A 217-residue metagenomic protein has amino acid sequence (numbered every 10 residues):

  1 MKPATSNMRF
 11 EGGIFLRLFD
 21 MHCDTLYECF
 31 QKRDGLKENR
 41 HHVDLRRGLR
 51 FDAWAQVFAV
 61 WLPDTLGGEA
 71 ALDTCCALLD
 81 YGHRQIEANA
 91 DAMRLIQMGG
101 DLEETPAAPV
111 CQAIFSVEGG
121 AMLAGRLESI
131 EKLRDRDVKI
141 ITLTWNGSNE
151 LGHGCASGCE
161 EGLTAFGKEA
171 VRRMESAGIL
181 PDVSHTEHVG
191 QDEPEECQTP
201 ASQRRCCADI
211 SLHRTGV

Functional and structural regions predicted by a protein language model:
M1-T5, E11, E196: Low-complexity intrinsically disordered segments
N7-E160, T215-V217: N-terminal hydrophobic targeting/anchoring segments and the immediately downstream early-domain regions of hydrolases
F10, G125-D135, A156-D182, T186-S202 (+1 more regions): Histidine/acidic residue-rich metal-binding segments in metalloenzymes
L16, C206-C207: Exposed regions on extracellular, virion, or secretory-pathway luminal proteins
V57, T142, D182-H185, D209: Conserved beta-strand positions in the central sheet of alpha/beta enzyme cores
E69-H83, E193-Q203, D209: Short, electropositive alpha-helical surface patch
R205, L212-V217: Catalytic-face loop-and-helix region of soluble metabolic enzyme cores
